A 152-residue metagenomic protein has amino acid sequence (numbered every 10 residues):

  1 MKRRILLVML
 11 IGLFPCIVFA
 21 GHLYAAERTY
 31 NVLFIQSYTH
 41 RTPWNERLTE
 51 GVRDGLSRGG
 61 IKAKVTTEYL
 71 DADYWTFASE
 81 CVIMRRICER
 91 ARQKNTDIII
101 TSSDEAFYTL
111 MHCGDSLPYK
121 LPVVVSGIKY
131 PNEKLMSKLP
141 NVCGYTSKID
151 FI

Functional and structural regions predicted by a protein language model:
K2-L10, V18-I152: Short hydrophobic alpha-helices and adjacent helix-cap/hinge residues
